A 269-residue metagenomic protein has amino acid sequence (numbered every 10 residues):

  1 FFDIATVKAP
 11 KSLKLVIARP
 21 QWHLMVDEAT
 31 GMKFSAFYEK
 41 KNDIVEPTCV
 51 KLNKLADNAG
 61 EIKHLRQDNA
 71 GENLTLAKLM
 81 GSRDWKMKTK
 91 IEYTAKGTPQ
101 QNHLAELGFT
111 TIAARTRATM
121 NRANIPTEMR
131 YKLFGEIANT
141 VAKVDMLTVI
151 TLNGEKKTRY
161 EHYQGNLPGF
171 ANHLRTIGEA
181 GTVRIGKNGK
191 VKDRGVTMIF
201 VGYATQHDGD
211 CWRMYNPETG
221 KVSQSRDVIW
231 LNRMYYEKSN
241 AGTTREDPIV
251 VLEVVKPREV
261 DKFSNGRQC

Functional and structural regions predicted by a protein language model:
F1-Q21, P168-I185, K190-K192: Mobile-element integrase/transposase regions, centering on the N-terminal DNA-binding/Zn-coordinating module
A5-A9, E28-G31, A70-E72, K96-P99 (+8 more regions): Conserved beta-strand elements of beta-rich interaction domains across eukaryotes, especially beta-propellers
S12-L15, A36-K40, C49-V50, A77-M80 (+5 more regions): Short coil/turn segments at secondary-structure boundaries
I17-Q21, V26-A29, S35-K63, S223 (+1 more regions): Active-site beta-loop-alpha junctions of metal-dependent nucleic acid enzymes, especially the RNase H-like/DDE
K54, G60-Q67, R117, A123-N124 (+3 more regions): Retroelement integrase C-terminal DNA-binding domain
Q67-N69, N73-R83, I91-R117, R130-A142: RNase H-like two-metal-ion nuclease catalytic core shared by retroviral integrases and related mobile-element nucleases
N121-E136, K157: Short, charged, surface-exposed loops that flank catalytic or proteolytic processing sites
A142-G181, I185: Amphipathic alpha-helical
